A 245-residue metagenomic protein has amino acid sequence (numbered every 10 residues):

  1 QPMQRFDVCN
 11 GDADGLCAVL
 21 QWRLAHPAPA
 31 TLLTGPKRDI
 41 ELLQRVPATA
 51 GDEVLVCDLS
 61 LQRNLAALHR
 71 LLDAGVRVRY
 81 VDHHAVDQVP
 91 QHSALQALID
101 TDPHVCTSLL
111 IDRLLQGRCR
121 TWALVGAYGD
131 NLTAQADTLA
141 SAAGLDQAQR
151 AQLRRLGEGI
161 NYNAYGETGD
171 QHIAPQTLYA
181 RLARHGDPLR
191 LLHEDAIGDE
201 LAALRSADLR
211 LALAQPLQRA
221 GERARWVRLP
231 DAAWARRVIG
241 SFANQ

Functional and structural regions predicted by a protein language model:
Q1-E158, Q218-V227, D231-Q245: Replace "Mg2+/Mn2+-dependent" with "divalent metal-dependent
A30-T34, L68-V78, D170-P175, D199-L209: Phosphate-binding glycine-rich loops and adjacent basic patches that engage nucleotide phosphates, nucleic-acid
Q44, D112, R154, Q176-A180 (+3 more regions): Generic detector of well-ordered alpha-helical segments enriched in charged/polar residues, highlighting helical
G159-E200: Long, charge-rich alpha-helical interaction segments
A183-Q245: Gly/His-enriched, cation/cofactor- and phosphate-binding structural elements
